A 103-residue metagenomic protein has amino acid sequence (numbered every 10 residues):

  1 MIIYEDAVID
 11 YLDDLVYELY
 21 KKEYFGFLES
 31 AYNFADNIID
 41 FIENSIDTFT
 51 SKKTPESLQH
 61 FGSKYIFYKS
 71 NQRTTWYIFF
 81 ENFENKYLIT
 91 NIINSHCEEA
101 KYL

Functional and structural regions predicted by a protein language model:
M1-Y65: Basic, Lys/Arg-enriched alpha-helical interface segments
Y68-L103: Enriched for short, Lys/Arg-rich terminal
